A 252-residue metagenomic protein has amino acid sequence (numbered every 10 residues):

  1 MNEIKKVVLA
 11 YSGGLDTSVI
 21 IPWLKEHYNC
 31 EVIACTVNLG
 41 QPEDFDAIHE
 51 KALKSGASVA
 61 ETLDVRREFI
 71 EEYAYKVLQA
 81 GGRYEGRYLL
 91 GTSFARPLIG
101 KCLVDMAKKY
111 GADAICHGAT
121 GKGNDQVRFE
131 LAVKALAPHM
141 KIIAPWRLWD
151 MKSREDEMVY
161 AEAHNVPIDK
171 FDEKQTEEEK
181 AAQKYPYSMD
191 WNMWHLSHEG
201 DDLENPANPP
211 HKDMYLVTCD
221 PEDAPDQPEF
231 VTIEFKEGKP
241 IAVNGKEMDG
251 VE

Functional and structural regions predicted by a protein language model:
N2-A10, L15-E252: Nucleotide-activated chemistry modules centered on ATP-dependent adenylation/adenylyltransferase
